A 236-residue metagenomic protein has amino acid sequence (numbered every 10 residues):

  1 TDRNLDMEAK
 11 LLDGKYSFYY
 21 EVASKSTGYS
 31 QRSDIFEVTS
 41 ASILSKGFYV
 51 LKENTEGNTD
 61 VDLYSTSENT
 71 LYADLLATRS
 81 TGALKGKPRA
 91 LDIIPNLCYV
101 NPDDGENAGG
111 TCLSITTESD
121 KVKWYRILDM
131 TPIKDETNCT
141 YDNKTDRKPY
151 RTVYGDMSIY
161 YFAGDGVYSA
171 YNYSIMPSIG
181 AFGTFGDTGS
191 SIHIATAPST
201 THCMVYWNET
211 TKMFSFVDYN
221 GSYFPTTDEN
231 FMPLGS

Functional and structural regions predicted by a protein language model:
T1-L44: Beta-strand-enriched, solvent-exposed domains that form extended recognition/catalytic surfaces
A9-L11, A41, N54, G105-E106 (+1 more regions): Generic structural signal for beta-strand residues in well-ordered domains
S17-E21, Y49, D62-L63, S114 (+1 more regions): Ordered hydrophobic segments in well-structured contexts
E37-S67: An edge-strand/N-cap motif at the start of beta-rich repeat modules
T70-L71, L75-A83, C98-S236: Preference for solvent-exposed, low-hydrophobicity sequence contexts
K85-C98: Surface-exposed assembly/interface segments
